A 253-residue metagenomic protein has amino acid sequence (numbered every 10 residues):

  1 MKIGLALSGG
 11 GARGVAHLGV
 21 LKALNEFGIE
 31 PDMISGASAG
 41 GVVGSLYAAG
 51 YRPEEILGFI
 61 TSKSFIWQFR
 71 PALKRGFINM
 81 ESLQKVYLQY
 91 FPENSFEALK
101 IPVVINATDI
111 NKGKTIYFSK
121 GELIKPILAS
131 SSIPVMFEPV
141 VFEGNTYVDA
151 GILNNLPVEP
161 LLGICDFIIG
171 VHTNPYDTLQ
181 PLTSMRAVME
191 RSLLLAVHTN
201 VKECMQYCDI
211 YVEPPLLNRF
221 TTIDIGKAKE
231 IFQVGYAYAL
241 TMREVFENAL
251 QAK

Functional and structural regions predicted by a protein language model:
M1-A37, S45-K253: Patatin-like phospholipase
